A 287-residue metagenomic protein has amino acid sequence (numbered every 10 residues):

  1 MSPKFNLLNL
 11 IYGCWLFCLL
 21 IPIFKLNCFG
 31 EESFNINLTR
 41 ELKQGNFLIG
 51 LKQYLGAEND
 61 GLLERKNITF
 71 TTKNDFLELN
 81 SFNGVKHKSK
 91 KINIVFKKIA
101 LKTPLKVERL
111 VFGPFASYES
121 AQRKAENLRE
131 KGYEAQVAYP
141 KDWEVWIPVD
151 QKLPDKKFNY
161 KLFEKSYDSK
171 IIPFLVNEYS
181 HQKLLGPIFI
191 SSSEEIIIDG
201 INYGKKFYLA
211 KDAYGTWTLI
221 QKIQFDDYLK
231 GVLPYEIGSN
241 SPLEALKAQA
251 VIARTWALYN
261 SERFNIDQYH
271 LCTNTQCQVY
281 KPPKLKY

Functional and structural regions predicted by a protein language model:
S2-Y287: Conserved, single-site charged/polar hotspot
